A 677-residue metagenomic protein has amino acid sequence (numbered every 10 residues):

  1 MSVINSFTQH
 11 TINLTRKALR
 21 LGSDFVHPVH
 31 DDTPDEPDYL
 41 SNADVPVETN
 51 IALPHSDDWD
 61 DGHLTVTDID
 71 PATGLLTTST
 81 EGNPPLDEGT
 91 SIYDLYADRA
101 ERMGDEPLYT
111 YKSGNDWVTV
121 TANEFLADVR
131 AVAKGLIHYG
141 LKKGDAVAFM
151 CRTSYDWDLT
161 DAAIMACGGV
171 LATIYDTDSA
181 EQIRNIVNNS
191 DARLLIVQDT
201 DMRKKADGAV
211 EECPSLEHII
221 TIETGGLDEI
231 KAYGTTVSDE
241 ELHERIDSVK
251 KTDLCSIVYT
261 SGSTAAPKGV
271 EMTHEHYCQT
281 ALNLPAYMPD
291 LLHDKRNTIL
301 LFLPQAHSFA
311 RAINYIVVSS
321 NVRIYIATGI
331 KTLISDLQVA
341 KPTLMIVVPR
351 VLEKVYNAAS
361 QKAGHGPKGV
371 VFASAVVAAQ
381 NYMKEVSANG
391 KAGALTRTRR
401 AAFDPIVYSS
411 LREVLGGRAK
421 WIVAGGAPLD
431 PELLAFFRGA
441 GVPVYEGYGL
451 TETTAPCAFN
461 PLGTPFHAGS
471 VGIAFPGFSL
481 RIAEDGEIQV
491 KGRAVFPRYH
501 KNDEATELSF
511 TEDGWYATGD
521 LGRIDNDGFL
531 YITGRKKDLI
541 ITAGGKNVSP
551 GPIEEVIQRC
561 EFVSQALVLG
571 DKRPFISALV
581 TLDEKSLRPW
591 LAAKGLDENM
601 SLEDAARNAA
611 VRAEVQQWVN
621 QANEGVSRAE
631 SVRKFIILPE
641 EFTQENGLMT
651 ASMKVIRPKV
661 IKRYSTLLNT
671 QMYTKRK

Functional and structural regions predicted by a protein language model:
S2-D61, Y139, A166-A232, E614: Structural core segment of the AMP-binding/adenylate-forming
D24-P28, D201-K251, A359-S410: ANL superfamily adenylate-forming
P84, L108-A162, S179-R184, K231-T235 (+1 more regions): Conserved AMP-binding/adenylate-forming core of the ANL superfamily
G104-P107, T221, T235-Y259, A266 (+1 more regions): Conserved pre-ATP/AMP-binding loop-to-beta segment of ANL
T119-N123, C255-A281: Conserved AMP-binding A3 loop
C278-T298, Q305-Y408, R418: Conserved AMP-binding/adenylation subdomain of ANL enzymes
A474-T542, R559: Conserved ATP-binding/catalytic segment of the ANL
Q565-V568, P574, Q616-K677: Conserved C-terminal "lid"/linker of ANL adenylate-forming enzymes
